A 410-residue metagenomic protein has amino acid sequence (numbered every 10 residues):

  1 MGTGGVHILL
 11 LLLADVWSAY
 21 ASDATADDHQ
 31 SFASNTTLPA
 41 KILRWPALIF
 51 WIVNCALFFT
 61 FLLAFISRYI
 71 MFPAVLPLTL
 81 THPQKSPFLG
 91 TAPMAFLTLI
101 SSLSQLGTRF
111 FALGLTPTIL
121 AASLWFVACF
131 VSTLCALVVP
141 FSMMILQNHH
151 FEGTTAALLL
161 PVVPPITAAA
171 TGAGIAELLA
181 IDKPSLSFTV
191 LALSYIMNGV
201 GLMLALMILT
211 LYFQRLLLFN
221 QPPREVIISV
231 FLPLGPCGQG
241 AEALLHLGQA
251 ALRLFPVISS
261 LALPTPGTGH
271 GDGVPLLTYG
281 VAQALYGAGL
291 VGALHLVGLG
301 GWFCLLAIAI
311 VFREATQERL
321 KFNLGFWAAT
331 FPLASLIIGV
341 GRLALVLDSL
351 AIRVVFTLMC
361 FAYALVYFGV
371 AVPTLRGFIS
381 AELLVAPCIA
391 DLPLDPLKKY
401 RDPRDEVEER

Functional and structural regions predicted by a protein language model:
M1-D23, A47, W51, A74-S104 (+10 more regions): Juxtamembrane helix-loop boundaries in multi-pass membrane proteins
A14-P46, G107-L124, I181-V190, S259-T268 (+2 more regions): Inter-helical loop and helix-membrane interface segments of multi-pass membrane transporters/permeases
I52-Y69, V131-P140: Central hydrophobic cores of alpha-helical transmembrane segments in multi-pass inner-membrane proteins across all
T60-L62, G298-V311, A364-A381: Hydrophobic alpha-helical segments of multi-pass membrane transport proteins
I70, T98-G107, C135-I145, P165-K183 (+6 more regions): C-terminal ends of transmembrane alpha-helices and the immediately adjacent extracellular/lumenal or cytosolic loop
I175-A176, S185-S187, S194, G201 (+1 more regions): Membrane-interfacial loop- and helix-cap regions that link adjacent transmembrane helices in polytopic membrane proteins
I337-I379: A generic transmembrane alpha-helix motif of multi-pass inner-membrane proteins
